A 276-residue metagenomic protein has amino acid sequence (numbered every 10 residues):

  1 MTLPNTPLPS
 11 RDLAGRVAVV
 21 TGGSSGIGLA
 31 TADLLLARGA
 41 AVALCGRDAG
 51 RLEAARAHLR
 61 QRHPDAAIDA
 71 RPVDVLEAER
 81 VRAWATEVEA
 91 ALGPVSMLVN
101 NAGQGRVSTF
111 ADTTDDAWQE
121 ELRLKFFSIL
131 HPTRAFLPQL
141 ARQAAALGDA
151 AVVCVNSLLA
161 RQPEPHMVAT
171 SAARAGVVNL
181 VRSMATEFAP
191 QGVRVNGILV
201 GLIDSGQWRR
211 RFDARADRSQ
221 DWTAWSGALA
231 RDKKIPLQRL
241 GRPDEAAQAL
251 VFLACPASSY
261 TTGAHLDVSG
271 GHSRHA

Functional and structural regions predicted by a protein language model:
T2-P9, Q162, L250-V251, T262-A276: Short C-terminal tail/terminal secondary-structure segment of NAD(P)H-dependent dehydrogenase/reductase domains
V17, S24-S25: Conserved glycine-rich cofactor-binding loop
V99, A189, R194, T261-G263: Short, small/polar-rich loop/turn modules that mediate ligand/substrate recognition or access, typified
T109-F110, T114-L122, R231: Substrate-binding pocket helix/loop in short-chain dehydrogenase/reductase
T133, A173, V181: Active-site helix of classical SDR
P138, T186-P190, S259: Alpha-helical segment proximal to the catalytic Tyr-Lys
S157: Residue(s) in the substrate-gating loop at a strand-loop-helix junction that position the organic substrate next
